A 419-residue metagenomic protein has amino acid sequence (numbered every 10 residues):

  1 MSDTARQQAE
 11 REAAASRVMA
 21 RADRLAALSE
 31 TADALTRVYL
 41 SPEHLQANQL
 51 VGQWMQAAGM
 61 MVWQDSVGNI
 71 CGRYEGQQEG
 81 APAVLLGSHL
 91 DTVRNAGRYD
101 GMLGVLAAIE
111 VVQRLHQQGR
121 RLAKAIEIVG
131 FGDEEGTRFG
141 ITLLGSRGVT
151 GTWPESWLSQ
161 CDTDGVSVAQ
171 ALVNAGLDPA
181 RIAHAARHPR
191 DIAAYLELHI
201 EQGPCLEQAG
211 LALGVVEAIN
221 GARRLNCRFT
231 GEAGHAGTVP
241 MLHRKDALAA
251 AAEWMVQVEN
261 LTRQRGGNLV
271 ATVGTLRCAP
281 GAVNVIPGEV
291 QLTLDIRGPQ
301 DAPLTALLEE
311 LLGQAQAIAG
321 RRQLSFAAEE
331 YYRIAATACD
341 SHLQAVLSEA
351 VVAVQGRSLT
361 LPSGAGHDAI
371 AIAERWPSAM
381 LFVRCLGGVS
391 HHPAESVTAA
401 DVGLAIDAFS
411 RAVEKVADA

Functional and structural regions predicted by a protein language model:
S2-S41, H391: N-terminal capping segment at the start of a domain
V18-R24, G87-S88, S358-A408: Zn-dependent metallopeptidase/amidohydrolase metal-coordination segment
E30-E75: A non-catalytic alpha/beta surface segment that caps or lines the substrate-entry region of metallo-dependent hydrolase
T36-L40, T272-G281, T293-D295, P299 (+1 more regions): A short beta-alpha structural unit
A58, S66, I70-L103: Catalytic-core environment of secreted peptidases
L86, N95-E135, R223-F229, T238-L261 (+3 more regions): Alpha-helical metal-binding/catalytic segments enriched in His/Glu/Asp
D133-E134, R138-D301: Midchain, well-structured core segments that form catalytic/ion-binding scaffolds
I219, H235, V239-R265, G313 (+1 more regions): His/Asp/Glu-rich mid-to-C-terminal helical/loop segments that flank catalytic regions of hydrolases
